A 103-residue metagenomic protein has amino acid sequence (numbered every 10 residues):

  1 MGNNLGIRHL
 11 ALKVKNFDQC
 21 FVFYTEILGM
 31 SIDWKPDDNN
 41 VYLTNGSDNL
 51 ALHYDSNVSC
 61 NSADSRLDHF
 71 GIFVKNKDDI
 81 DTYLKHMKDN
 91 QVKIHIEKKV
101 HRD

Functional and structural regions predicted by a protein language model:
M1-D18, F70-I72: N-terminal beta-strand motif that seeds the catalytic metal site of vicinal oxygen chelate
V14-F17, G71-D103: Vicinal oxygen chelate
C20-T25, M87: Conserved active-site tyrosine of GNAT-family acetyltransferases
E26-D33, D89-V92: Conserved acetyl-CoA-binding loop of GNAT-fold acetyltransferases
S31-S65: Conserved short beta-strand elements that form part of the metal-binding/catalytic scaffold of enzyme active sites
